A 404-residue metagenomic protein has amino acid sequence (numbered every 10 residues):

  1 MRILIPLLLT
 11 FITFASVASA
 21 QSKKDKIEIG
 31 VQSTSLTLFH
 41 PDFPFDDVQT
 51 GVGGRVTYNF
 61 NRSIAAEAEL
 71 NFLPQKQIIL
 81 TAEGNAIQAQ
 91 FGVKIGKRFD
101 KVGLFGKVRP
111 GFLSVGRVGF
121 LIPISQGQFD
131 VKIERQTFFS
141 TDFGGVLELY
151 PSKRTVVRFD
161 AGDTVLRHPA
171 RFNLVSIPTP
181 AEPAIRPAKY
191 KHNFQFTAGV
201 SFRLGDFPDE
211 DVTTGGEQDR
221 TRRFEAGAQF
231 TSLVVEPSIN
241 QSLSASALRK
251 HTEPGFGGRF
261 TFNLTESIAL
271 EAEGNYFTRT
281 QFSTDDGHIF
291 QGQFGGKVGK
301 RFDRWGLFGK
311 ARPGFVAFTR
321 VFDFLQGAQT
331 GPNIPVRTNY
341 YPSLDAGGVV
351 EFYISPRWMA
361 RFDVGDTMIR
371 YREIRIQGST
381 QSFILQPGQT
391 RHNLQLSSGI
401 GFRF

Functional and structural regions predicted by a protein language model:
M1-L4: Positively charged n-region of N-terminal signal peptides that target proteins for export
P6-A15: Bacterial N-terminal signal peptides
S19-N59, Q195-F262, Q395-F404: Short glycine/proline- and aromatic-enriched beta-strand/turn motifs that initiate or cap beta-hairpins
S22, G30, G51, K97-G103 (+13 more regions): Polar/charged low-complexity regions in secreted precursors and cytosolic/nuclear IDRs
S33-S35, L70-F72, A161-D163, F230-S232 (+2 more regions): A mature extracytoplasmic/lumenal domain signature
H40-D47, Q77-E83, R117-S125, A170-I177 (+5 more regions): Outer-membrane beta-barrel translocator domains and adjoining extracellular loop/strand segments of Gram-negative
R55-T141, L149-K153, N193-F202, R259-D345 (+2 more regions): Gram-negative (and chloroplast) outer-membrane scaffold detector with strong preference for beta-barrel transmembrane
S152-G216, I354-F404: Predominantly the C-terminal beta-signal and adjacent terminal strand-loop region of outer-membrane beta-barrel
